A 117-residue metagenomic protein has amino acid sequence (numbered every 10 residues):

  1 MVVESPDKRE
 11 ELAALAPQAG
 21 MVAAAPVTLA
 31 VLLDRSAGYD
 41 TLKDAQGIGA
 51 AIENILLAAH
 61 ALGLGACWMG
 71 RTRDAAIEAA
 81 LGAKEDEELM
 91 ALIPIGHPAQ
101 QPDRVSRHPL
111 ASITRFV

Functional and structural regions predicted by a protein language model:
M1-V117: Acidic, surface-exposed loops and disordered segments
